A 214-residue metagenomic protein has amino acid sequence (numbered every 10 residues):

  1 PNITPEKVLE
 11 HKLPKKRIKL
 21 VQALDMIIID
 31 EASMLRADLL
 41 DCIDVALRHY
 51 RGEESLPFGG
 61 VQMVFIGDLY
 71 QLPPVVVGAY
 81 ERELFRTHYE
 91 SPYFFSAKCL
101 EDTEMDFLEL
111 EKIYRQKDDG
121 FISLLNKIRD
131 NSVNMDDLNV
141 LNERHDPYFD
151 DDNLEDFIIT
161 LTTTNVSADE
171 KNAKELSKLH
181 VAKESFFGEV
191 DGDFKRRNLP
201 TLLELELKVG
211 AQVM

Functional and structural regions predicted by a protein language model:
P1-M214: Conserved ATP-binding/catalytic motifs of P-loop helicase motor domains
